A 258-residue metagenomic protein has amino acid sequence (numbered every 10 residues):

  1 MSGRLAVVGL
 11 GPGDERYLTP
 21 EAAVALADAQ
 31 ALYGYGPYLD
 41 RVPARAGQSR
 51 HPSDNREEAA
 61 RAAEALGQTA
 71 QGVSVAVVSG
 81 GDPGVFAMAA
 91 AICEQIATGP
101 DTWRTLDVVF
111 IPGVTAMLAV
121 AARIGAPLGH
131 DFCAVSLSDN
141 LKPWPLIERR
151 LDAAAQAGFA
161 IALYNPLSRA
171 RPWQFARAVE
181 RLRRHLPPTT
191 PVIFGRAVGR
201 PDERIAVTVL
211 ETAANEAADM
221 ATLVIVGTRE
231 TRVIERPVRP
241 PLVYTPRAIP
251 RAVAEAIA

Functional and structural regions predicted by a protein language model:
M1-V108, V114, A214, R251-A254 (+1 more regions): Class I S-adenosyl-L-methionine
L5-V7, Q156-A258: A contiguous loop/helix-start segment that scaffolds small-molecule binding in enzyme catalytic cores
A29-L32, Q68-G72, Q95, G99 (+5 more regions): Change "in soluble alpha/beta enzymes" to "in soluble alpha/beta proteins
R56-R61, A116, N140-K142, G199-D202: A short acidic, often aromatic-flanked loop/helix-cap motif at beta-alpha or helix-coil junctions that lines enzyme
A65-Q71, A122-A126, I147-L151, I205-T212: Short, surface-exposed amphipathic charged segments that create phosphate/polyanion-binding patches used for binding
V73-V78, A126-L137, A155-F159, E211-M220: A polyampholytic, Gly/Pro-enriched intrinsically disordered region
V85-A157: Class I SAM-dependent methyltransferase SAM-binding "motif I" and its flanking Rossmann-like core
